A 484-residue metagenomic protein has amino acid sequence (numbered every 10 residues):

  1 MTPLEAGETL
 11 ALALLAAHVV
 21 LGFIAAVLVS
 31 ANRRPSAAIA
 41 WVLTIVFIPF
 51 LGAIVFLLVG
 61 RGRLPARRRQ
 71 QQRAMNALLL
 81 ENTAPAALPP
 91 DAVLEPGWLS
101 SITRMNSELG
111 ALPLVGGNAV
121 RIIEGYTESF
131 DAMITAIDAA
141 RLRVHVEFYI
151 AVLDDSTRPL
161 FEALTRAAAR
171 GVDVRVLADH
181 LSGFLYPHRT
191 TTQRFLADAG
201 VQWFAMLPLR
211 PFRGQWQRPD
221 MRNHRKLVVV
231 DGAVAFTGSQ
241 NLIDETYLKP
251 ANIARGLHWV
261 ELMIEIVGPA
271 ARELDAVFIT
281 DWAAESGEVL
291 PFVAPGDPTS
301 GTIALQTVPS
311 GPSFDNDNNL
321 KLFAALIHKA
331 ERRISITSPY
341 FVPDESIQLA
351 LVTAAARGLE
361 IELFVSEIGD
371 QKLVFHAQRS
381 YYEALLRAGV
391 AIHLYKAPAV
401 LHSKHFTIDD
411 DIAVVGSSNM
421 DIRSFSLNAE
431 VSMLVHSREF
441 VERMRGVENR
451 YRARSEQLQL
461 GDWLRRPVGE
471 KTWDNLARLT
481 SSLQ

Functional and structural regions predicted by a protein language model:
M1-K321, A325, K329, G369 (+6 more regions): N-terminal localization/anchoring segments of enzymes in phospholipid and broader phosphate metabolism
P187, I347, L373-H376, H405-F406: Short, well-ordered secondary-structure micro-motifs
Y340-E362, S366, Q371: Helical hairpin unit composed of two closely spaced alpha helices linked by a short loop
A350-A354, S380, R450: Short, solvent-exposed amphipathic alpha-helical segments in soluble enzyme and RNA/protein-processing domains
H402: Acidic, glycine-enriched loop/beta-strand segments at the rims of small-molecule binding/catalytic pockets
